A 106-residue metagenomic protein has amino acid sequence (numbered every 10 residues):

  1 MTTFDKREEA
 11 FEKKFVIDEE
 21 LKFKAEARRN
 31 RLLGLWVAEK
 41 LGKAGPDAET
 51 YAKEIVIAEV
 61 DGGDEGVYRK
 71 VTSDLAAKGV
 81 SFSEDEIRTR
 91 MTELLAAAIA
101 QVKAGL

Functional and structural regions predicted by a protein language model:
M1-L106: A charge-rich, low-complexity, intrinsically flexible signal that marks solvent-exposed coils, linkers, repeats
